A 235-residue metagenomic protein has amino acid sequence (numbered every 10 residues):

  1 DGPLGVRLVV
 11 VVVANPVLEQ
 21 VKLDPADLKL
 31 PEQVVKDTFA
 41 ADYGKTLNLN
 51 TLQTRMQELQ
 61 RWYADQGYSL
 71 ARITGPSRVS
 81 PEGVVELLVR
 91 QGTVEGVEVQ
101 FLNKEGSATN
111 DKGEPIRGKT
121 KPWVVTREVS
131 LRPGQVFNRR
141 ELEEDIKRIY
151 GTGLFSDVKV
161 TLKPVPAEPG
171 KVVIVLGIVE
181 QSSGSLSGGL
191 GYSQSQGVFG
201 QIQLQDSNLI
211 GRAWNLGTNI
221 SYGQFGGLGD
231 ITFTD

Functional and structural regions predicted by a protein language model:
D1-V198, Q203, G217-D235: Periplasmic polypeptide-binding modules associated with outer-membrane biogenesis and secretion
Q205-S207: Short conserved beta-strand segments at catalytic cores or DNA/RNA-binding microdomains of nucleic-acid binding
L209-N215: Short loop/turn motifs that connect adjacent beta-strands in outer-membrane beta-barrel proteins
